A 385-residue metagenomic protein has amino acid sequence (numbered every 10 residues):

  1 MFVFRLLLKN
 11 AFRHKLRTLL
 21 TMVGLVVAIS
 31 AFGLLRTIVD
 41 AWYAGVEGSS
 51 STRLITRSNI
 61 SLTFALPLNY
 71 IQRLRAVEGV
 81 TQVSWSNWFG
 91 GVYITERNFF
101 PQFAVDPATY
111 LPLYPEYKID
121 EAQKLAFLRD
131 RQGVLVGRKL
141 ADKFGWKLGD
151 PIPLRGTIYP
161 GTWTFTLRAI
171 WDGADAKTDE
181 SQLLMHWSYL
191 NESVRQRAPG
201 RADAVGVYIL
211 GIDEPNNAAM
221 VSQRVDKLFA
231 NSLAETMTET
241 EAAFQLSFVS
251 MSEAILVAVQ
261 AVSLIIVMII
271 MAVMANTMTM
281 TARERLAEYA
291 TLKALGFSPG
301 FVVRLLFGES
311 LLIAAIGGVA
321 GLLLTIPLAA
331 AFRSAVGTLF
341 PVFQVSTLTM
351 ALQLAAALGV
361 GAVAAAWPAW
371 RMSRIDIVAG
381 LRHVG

Functional and structural regions predicted by a protein language model:
R13-V39, S252-E288, L311-A320, V363: Hydrophobic alpha-helical transmembrane segments of multi-pass inner-membrane transport and secretion
V26-F103, A108, I119-D130, D142 (+3 more regions): Hydrophobic, regular-secondary-structure patches
I38, W42, E214-M271, T281-E284 (+4 more regions): Peri-transmembrane interface segments
Q82, G91, T166-M220: Small-residue transmembrane helix packing/gating motifs
S86-N87, T95-D106, Y117-E192: Hydrophobic secondary-structure segments that place a key small or acidic residue at a functional site
I266, T279, A287-R333, L352 (+2 more regions): Transmembrane alpha-helical interface segments in multi-pass membrane proteins
L328-L352, G385: Short juxtamembrane loops and helix-capping segments at transmembrane helix boundaries of multi-pass membrane proteins
T349-G385: C-terminal membrane-exit region of the final transmembrane helix in multipass inner-membrane proteins
